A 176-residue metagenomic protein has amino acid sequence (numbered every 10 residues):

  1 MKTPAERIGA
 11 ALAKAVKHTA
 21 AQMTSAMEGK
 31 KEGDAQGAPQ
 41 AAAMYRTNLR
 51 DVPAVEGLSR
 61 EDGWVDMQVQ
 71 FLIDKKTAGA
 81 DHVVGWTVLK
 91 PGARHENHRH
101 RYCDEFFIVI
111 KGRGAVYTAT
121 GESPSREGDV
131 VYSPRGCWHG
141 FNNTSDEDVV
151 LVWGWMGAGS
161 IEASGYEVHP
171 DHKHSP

Functional and structural regions predicted by a protein language model:
K2-D81, E96, Y166-P176: A short, N-terminal "cap"/entry segment at the start of jelly-roll beta-barrel domains of the cupin/DSBH fold
D74-V83, G92-F106, E127: A short beta-loop-beta micro-motif enriched in histidine and acidic residues
G85-V88, D129, H139: Hydrophobic/aromatic beta-strand elements that line small-molecule binding cavities or substrate pockets in beta-rich
W86-P91, R99-T118, G154-G157: Short, conserved beta-strand element in jelly-roll/cupin
W86-T87, Y132, E147-S164: A short hydrophobic beta-strand segment most commonly corresponding to one strand of the jelly-roll/cupin
E96-H98, V116-Y117, S133, H139-S145: Short beta-strand His + acidic residue motifs that chelate non-heme Fe in jelly-roll/DSBH and cupin folds
F106, R113-A115, E122, W138 (+1 more regions): Structural motif
T120-R135: Short acidic-glycine-tyrosine-enriched beta hairpin
